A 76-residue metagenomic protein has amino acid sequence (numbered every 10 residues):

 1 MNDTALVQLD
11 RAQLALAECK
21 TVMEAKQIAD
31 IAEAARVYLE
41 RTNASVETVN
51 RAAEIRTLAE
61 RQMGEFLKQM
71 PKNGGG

Functional and structural regions predicted by a protein language model:
N2-G76: Short, Lys/Arg-enriched phosphate-binding patches
